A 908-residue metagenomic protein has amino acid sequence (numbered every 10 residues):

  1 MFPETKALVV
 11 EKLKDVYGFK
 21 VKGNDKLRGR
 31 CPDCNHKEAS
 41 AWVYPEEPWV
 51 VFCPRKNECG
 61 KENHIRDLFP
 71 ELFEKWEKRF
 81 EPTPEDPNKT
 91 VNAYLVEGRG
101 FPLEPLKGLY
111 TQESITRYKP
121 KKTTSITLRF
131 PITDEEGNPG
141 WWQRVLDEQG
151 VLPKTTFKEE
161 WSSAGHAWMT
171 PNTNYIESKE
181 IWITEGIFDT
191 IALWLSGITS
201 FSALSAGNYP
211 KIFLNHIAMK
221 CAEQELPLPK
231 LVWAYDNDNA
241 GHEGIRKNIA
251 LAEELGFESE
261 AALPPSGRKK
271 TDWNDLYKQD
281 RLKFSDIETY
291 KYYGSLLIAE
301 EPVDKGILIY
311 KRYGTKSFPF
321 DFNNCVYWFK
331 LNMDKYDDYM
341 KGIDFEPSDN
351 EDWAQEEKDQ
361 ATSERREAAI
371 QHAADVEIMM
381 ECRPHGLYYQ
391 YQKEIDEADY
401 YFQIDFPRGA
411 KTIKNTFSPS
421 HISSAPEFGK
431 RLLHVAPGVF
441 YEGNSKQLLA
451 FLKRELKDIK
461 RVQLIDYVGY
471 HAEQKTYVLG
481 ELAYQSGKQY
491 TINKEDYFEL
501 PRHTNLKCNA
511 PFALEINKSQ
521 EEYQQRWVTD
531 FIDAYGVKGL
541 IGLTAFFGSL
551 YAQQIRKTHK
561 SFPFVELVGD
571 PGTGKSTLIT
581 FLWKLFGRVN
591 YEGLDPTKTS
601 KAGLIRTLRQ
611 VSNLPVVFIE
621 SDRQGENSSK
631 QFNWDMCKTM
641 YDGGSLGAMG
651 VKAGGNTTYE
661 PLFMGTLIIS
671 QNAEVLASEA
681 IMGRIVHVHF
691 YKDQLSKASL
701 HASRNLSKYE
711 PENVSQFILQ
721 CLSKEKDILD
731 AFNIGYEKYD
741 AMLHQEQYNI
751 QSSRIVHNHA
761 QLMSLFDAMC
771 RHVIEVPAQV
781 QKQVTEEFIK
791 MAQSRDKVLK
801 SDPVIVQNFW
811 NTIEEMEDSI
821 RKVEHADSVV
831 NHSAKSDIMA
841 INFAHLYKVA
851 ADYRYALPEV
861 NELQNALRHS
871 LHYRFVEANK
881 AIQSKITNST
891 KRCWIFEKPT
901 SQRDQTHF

Functional and structural regions predicted by a protein language model:
M1-E77, D86-S125, D134: N-terminal structured subdomain of primase-like DNA metabolism proteins
V9, K119-P229, I245: Phosphate-handling DNA/RNA-contact segment within nucleic-acid enzymes
E288-H503, A673, S723-L729, A741-Q779 (+1 more regions): N-terminal nucleic-acid engagement/recognition segments and initiation subdomains in replication, restriction
D496-E592, K598, H759: P-loop NTPase catalytic core of nucleic-acid-dependent motor ATPases
F581-S629: AAA+/P-loop NTPase substrate/partner-engagement loops
N633-G650: Conserved catalytic/switch belt of AAA+ P-loop NTPases
P661-F663, E679-P777: Phosphate-sensing "switch" segment of ASCE/P-loop ATPases
M664-Q671: Structural recognition of the conserved hydrophobic beta-strand(s) that form the central parallel beta-sheet of P-loop
